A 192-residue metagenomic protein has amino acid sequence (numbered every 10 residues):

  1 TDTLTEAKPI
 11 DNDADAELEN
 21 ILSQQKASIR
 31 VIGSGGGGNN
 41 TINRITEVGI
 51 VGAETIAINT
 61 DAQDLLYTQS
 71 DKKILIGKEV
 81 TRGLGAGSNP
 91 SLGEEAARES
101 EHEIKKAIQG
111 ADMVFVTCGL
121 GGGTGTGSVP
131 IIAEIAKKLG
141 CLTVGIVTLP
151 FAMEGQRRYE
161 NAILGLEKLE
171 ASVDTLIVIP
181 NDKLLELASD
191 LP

Functional and structural regions predicted by a protein language model:
T1-P192: Tubulin/FtsZ superfamily GTPase core signature
